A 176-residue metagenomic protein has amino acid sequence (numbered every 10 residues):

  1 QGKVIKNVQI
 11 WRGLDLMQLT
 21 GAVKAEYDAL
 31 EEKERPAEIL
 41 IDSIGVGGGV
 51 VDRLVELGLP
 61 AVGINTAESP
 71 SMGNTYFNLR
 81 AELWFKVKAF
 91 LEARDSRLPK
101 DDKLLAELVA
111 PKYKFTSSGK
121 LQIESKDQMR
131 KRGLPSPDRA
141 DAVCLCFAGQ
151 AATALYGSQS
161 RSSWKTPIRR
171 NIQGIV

Functional and structural regions predicted by a protein language model:
G2-L121, S162-V176: Mg2+-dependent endonuclease catalytic cores in nucleic-acid-processing enzymes, primarily RNase H-like
D102-S162: Charge-patterned, long linear interaction tracts outside catalytic cores
